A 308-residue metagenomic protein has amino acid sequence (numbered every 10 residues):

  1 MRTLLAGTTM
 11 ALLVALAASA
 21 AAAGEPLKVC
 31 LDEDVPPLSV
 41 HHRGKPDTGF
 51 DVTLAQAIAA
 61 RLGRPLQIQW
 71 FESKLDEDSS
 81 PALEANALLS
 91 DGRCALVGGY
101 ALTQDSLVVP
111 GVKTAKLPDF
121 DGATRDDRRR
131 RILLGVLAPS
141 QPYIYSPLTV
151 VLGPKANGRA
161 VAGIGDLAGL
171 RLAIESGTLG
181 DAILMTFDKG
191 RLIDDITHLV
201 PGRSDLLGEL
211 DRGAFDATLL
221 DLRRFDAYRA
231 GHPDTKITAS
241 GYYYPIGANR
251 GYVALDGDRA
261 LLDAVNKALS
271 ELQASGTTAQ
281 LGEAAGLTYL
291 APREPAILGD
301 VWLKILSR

Functional and structural regions predicted by a protein language model:
G7-A17: Bacterial N-terminal signal peptides
A23-V108, L199: Extracytoplasmic small-molecule ligand-binding "clamshell" domains of the periplasmic binding protein/Venus flytrap
K28-D32, R171-I174, T218, V253: Short, well-ordered beta-strand segments
D32-D34, D126-L137, Q141-T149, R203 (+2 more regions): Periplasmic-binding protein-like
E33-P36, K45-L62, Y145-R203, R223: Bilobed "Venus flytrap"/periplasmic-binding protein-like clamshell domains and structurally analogous long
V52-L62, L152-R159, G165, G169-R171 (+1 more regions): Extended ligand-binding regions for polar small-molecule ligands
I58, L83-S90, V150, L167 (+2 more regions): Hydrophobic residues within well-ordered alpha-helices
S90, G98-R128, I183-F187, D211-I246: A ligand-binding cleft/hinge motif common to bilobed small-molecule-binding domains
